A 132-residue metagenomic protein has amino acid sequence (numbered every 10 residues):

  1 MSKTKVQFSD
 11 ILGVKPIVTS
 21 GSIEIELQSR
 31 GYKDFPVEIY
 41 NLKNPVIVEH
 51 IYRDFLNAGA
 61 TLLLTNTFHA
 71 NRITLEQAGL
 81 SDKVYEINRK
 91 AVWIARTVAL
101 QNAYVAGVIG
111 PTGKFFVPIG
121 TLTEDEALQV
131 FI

Functional and structural regions predicted by a protein language model:
M1-I132: Domain-level signal for soluble alpha/beta catalytic cores
